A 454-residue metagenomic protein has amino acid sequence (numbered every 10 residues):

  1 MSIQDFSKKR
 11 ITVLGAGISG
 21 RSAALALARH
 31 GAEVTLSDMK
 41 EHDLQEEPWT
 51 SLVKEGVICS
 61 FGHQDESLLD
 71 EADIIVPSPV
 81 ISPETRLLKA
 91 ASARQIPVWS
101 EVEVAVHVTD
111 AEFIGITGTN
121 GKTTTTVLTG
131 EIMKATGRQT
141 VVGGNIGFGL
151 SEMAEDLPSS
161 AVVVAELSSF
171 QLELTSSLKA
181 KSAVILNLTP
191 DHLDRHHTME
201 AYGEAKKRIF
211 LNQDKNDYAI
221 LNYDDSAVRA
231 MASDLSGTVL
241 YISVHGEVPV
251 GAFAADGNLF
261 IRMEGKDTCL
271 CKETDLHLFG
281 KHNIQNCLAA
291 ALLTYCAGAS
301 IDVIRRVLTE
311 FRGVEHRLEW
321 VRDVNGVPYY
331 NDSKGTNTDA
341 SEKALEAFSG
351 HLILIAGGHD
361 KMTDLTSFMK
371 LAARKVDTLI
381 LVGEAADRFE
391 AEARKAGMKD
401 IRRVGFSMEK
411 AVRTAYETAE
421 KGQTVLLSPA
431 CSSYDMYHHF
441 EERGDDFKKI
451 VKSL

Functional and structural regions predicted by a protein language model:
M1-S100, F279: N-terminal leader/targeting and accessory segments in enzymes
S2-R10, S22-H30, Q139, C271-D377: Nucleotide phosphate-binding/pyrophosphate-handling subdomain across enzymes that bind or process nucleotide phosphates
I18, S82, N120-T124, I284 (+2 more regions): Residue-level detector of alpha-helix initiation sites
A26-R29, E66-D70, P79-Y223, A227-T238 (+3 more regions): Phosphate-binding loop of NTP-binding sites
L27, I75, I116, N145 (+11 more regions): Residue-level signal for inorganic ion chemistry
E33-K40, A219-Y223, I355-A356, K375-E384: Short internal beta-strands
M39, G62-H63, W99-E103, S236-A254 (+3 more regions): Beta-strand->loop->alpha-helix junctions that form or flank phosphate-binding loops in nucleotide-handling enzymes
P48-T50, T366-Q423: C-terminal helical cap/extension that packs against the catalytic core of soluble nucleotide-cofactor enzymes
